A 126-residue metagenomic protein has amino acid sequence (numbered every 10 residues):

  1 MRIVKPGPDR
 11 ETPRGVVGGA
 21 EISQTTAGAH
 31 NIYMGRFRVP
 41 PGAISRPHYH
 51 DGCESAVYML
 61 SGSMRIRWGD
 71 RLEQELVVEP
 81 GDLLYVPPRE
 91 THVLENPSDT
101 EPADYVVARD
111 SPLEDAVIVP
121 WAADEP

Functional and structural regions predicted by a protein language model:
M1-I32, R46, I118-P126: A short, N-terminal "cap"/entry segment at the start of jelly-roll beta-barrel domains of the cupin/DSBH fold
M34-R38, A56, E75, L83-Y85 (+1 more regions): Conserved hydrophobic/aromatic beta-strand scaffold that supports enzyme active sites
G35-D51: Conserved short histidine dyad/triad with adjacent acidic residue
R36, Y49, W68-D70, P88 (+2 more regions): Residue-level recognition of conserved beta-strand positions in structured domain cores
I44-R46, R65, Q74, L84 (+1 more regions): Histidine-centered metal-chelating micro-motifs
C53-P80, E95: A short beta-strand-loop-beta hairpin characteristic of the jelly-roll/cupin
E73, P112-L113, V117-P120: Charged, glycine-enriched surface loops/patches that mediate electrostatic binding to polyanionic ligands
E79-P80, P88-D115: Ligand-binding loop in jelly-roll beta-barrel domains
